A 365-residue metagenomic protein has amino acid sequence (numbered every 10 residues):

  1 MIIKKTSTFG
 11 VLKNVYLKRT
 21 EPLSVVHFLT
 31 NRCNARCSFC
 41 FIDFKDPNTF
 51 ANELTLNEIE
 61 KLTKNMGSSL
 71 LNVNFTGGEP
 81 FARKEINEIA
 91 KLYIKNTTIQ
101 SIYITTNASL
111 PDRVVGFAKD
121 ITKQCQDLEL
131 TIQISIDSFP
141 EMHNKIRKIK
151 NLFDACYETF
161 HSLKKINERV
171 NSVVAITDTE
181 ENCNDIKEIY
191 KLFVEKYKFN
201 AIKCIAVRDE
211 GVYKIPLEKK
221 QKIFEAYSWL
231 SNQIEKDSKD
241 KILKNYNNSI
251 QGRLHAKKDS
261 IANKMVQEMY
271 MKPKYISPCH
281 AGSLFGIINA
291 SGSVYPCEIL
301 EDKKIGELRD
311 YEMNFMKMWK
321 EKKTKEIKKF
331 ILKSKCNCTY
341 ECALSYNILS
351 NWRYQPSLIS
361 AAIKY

Functional and structural regions predicted by a protein language model:
M1-E21, D240-M269, A343-Y365: Alpha-helical membrane-targeting segments
I2-L130, N351, Y365: Conserved alpha-helical substructure of the radical SAM core
V11-V15, T20-E21, D43, K274-I276 (+1 more regions): Flexible mid-to-C-terminal extensions adjoining Fe-S/redox cofactors in radical SAM and related proteins
V26-F28, F41, N74-G77, T105-T106 (+6 more regions): Short beta-strand segments
C40, F117, I146-I149, L300 (+1 more regions): Residue-level signal for well-ordered alpha-helical positions
N52-N57, K150, D154, E321: Conserved phosphate-coordination/catalytic loops
T63, A90-K91, V115-T122, Y157-F160 (+4 more regions): Short amphipathic alpha-helical segments and helix-helix/interface helices
C125-D127, T131-F285, N289-A290, Y295 (+2 more regions): Radical SAM enzyme [4Fe-4S]-AdoMet core and its adjacent flexible, acidic and glycine-rich loops/tails across
